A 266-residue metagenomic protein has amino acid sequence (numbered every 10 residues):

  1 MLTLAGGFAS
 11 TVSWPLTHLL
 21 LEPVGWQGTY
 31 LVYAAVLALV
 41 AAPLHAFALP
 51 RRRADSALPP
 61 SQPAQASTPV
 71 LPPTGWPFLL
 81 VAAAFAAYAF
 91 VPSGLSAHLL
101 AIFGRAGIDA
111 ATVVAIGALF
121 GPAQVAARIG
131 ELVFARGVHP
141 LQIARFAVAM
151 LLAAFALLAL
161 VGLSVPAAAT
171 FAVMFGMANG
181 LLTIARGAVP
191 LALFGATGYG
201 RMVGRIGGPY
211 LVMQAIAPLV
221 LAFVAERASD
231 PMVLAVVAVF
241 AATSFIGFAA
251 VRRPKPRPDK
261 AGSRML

Functional and structural regions predicted by a protein language model:
L2, G6-R53: Helix-loop-helix hairpin linking two adjacent transmembrane segments in secondary transporters
L19-A35, L221-F240: A membrane-interface helix-boundary motif in multi-pass transporters
V40-R51, A238-L266: Multi-pass alpha-helical transporter architecture, strongest for 12-TM Major Facilitator/SLC carriers used
G75-R128: Extracytoplasmic gate region of multi-pass secondary transporters
A127-P140, A225-E226: Helix-to-loop junctions at the C-terminal end of transmembrane segments in multipass secondary transporters
Q142-L157: Structural signature of the two symmetry-related core transmembrane helices
L181-F194: Intracellular juxtamembrane helix-capping segments at the cytosolic ends of symmetry-related transmembrane helices
A196-R227: A late C-terminal transmembrane helix in Major Facilitator Superfamily
